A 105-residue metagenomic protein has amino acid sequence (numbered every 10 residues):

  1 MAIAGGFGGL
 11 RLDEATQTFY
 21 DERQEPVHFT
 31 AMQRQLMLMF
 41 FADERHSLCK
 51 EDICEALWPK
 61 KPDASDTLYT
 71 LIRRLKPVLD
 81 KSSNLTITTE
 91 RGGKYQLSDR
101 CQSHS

Functional and structural regions predicted by a protein language model:
A2-G8, L12, D21, P26-H28 (+1 more regions): DNA-binding patch around the recognition helix
E25-L57, L75: Short amphipathic alpha-helical recognition elements used for nucleic-acid or partner binding across transcription
D43, D63, S82: Residue-level signal for short amphipathic helical patches enriched in basic/charged and nearby hydrophobic residues
W58-Y69: Short, positively charged loop/turn segments that connect secondary-structure elements
